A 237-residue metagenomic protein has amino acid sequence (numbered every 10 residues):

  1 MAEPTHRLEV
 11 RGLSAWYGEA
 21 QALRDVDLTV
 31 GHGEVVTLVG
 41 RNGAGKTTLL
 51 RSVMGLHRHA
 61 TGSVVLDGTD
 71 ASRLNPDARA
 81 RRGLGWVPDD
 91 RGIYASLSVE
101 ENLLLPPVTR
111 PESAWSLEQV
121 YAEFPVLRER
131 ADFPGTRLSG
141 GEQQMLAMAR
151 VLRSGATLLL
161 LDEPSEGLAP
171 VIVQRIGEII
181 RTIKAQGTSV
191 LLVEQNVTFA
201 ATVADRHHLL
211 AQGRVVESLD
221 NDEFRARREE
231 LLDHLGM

Functional and structural regions predicted by a protein language model:
G18, H59, L74, V99-L117 (+3 more regions): ABC-type ATPase nucleotide-binding domains, specifically the catalytic core motifs of the NBD
V39-R41: The feature captures the beta-strand-to-loop junction immediately N-terminal to the Walker
M54: Helix-to-loop junction immediately C-terminal to a conserved catalytic motif
S63-A80, N221-F224: ABC ATPase NBD Q-loop/coupling interface
P134-L138, E142: Conserved ABC ATPase signature
L152-T157: A short, proline-enriched helix->beta-strand linker immediately N-terminal to the Walker B motif in ABC-type P-loop
L159-E163: Catalytic Walker B motif of ABC-type/P-loop ATPase nucleotide-binding domains
